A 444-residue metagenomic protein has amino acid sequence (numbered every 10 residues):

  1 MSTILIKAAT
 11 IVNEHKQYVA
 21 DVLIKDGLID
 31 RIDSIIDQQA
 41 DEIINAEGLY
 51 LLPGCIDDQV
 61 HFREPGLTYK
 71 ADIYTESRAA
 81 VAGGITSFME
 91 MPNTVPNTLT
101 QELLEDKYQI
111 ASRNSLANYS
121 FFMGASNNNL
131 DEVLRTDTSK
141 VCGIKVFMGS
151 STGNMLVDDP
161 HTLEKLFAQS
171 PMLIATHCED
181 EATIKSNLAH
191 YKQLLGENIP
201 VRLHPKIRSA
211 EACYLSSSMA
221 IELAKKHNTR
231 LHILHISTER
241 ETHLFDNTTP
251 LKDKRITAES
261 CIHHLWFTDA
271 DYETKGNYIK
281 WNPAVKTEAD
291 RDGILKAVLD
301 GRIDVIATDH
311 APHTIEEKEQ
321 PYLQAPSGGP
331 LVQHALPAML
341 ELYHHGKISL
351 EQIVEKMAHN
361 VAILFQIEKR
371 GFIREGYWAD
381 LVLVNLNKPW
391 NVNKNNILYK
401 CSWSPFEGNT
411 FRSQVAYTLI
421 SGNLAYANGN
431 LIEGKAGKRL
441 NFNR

Functional and structural regions predicted by a protein language model:
M1-P53: Histidine-rich, glycine-flanked metal-binding segment
A9, G27, G48, Q59 (+14 more regions): Divalent metal-coordination and catalytic microenvironments
E47-N114: Metal-associated gating/positioning segment near the N- to mid-region
H61-K70, T86-Q101, F121-D131, F147-D158 (+3 more regions): Divalent metal-binding segments
Q109-A125: A glycine-rich helix N-cap at a beta->alpha junction
D131-I306: Histidine/acidic residue-rich metal-binding segments in metalloenzymes
N198-M219, L223-N228, Y278, K296-D300 (+2 more regions): His/Asp/Glu-enriched, well-ordered alpha-helical/loop segment that forms or immediately abuts the divalent-metal
P321-Q324, E375-N441: C-terminal cap of metal-dependent C-N hydrolases
